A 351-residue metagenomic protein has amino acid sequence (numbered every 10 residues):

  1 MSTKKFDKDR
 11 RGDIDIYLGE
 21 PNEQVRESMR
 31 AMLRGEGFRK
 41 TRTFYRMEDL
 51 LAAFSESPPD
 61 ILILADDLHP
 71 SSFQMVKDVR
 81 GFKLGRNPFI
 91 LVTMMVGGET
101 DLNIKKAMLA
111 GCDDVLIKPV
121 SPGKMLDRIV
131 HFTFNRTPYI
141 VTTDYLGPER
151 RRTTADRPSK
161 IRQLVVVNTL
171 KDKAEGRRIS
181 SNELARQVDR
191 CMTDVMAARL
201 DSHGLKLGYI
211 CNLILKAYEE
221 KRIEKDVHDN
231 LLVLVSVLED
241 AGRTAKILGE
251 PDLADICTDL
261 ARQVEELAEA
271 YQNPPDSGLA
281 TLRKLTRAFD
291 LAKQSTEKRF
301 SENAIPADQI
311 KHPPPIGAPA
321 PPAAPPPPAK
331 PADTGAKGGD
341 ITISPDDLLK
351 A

Functional and structural regions predicted by a protein language model:
D7-Q24, M29-R34, L62: Conserved acidic segment of CheY-like receiver
F38-R46, A53: Short hydrophobic/Thr-rich beta-strand motif most characteristic of the beta2 strand and flanking loop of CheY-like
E56-P88: Conserved phosphotransfer microenvironments
Q74, G97-D114, D127, I140 (+1 more regions): Alpha4 helix (beta4-alpha4-beta5 surface) of REC/receiver domains from two-component response regulators
T93-M95: Hydrophobic/aromatic residues positioned on beta-strands within the core alpha/beta folds
L116, V120-T133, V141: C-terminal output helix
F134-K206, A324, T334: CheY-like receiver
L200-A351: Flexible loop/N-cap segments at domain edges
